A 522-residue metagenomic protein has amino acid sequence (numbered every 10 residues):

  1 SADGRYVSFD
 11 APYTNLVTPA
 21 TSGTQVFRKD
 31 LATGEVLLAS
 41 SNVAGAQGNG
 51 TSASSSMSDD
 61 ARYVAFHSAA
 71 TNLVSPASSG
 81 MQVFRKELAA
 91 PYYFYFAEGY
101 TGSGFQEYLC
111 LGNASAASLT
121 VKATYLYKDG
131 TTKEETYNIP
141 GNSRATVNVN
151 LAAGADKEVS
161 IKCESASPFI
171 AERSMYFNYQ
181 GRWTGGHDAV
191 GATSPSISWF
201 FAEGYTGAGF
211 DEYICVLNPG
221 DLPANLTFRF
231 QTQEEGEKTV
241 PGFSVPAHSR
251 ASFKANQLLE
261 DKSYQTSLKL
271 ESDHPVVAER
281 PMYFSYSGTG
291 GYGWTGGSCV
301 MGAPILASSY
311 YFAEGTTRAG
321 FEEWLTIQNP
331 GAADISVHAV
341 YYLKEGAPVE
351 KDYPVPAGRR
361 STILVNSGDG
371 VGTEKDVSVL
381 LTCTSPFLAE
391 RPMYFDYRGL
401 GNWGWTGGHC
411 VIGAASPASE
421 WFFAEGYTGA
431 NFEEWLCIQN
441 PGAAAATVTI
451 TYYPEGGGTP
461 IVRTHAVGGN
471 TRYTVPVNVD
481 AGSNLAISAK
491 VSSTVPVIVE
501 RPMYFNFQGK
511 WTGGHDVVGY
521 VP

Functional and structural regions predicted by a protein language model:
S1-A89: Conserved "turn/edge" positions that cap or connect secondary-structure elements within repeat/scaffolded domains
A89-P522: Gly/Pro-rich, tryptophan- and cysteine-flecked surface segments typical of secreted/extracellular proteins
